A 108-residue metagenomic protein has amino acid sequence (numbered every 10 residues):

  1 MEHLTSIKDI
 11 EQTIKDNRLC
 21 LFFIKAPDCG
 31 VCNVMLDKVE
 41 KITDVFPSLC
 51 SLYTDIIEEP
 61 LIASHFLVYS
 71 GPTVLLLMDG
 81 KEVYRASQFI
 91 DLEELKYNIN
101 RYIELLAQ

Functional and structural regions predicted by a protein language model:
M1-C20, N98, E104-Q108: N-terminal leader/targeting and pre-domain segments
L4, I24, T43, P47-L61: Thiol-based oxidoreductase modules, predominantly thioredoxin-like and allied folds used for disulfide exchange
I10-E11, P60-A63: Short hydrophobic/charged patches on amphipathic alpha-helices used for structural packing and interfaces
I10-K41: Local sequence-structure signature of Cys/Sec-based thiol-disulfide redox active-site neighborhoods
G30, E58, I90: Short alpha-helical
F66-L75: Structural micro-motif
L76-Q108: Non-catalytic, surface beta->alpha helical segment in thiol-disulfide oxidoreductase systems
